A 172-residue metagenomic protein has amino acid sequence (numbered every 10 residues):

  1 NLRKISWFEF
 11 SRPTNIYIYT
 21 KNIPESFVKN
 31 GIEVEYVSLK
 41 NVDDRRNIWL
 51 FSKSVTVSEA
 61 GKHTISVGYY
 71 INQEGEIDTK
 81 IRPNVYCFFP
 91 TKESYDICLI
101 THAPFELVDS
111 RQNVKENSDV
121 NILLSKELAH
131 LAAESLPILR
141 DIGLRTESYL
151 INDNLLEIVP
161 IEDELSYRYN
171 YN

Functional and structural regions predicted by a protein language model:
N1-N172: GHKL/Bergerat-fold ATPase module
